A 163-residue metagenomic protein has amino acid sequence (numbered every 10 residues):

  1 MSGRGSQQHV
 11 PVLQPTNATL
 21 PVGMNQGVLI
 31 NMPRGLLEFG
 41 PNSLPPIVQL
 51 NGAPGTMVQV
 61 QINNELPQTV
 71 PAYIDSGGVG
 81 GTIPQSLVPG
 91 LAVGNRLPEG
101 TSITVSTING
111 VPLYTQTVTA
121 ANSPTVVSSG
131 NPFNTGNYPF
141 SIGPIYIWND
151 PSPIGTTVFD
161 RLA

Functional and structural regions predicted by a protein language model:
M1-A163: Pepsin/retropepsin-fold aspartyl endopeptidases
